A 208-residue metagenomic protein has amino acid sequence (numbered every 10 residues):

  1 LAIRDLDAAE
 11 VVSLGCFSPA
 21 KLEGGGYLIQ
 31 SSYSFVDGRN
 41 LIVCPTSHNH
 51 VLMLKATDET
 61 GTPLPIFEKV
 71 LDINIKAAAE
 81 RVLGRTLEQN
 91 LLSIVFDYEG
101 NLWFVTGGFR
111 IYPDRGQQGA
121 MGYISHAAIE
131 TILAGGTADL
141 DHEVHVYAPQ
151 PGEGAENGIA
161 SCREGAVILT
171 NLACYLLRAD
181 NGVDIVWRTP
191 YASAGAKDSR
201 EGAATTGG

Functional and structural regions predicted by a protein language model:
L1-G208: Secretory-pathway ectodomains
